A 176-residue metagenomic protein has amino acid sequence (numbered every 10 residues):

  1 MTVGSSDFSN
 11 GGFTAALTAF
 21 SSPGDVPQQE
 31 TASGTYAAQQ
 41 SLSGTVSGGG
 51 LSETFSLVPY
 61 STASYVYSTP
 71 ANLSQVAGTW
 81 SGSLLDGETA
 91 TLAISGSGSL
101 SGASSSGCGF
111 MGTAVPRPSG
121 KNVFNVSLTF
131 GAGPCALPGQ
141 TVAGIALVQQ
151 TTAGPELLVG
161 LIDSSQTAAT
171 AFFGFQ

Functional and structural regions predicted by a protein language model:
M1-L57: N-terminal accessory/assembly segment that mediates macromolecular interactions
M1-T18, G82-A132: N-terminal glycine/threonine-rich, aromatic-flanked beta-hairpin/loop signature
M1-T2, P27-T31, G87-T89, G107-G112 (+2 more regions): Short, surface-exposed coil-to-beta transition loops
V3-S6, A32-Y36, M111-S119, A143-T152 (+1 more regions): Extended lipid/amphipathic-ligand handling interfaces
A15-T31, V123-I145: An anionic, turn-rich surface loop/hairpin at beta-sheet edges that serves as a generic interaction/coordination patch
Q40-E88, L158, F172-F175: Tryptophan-anchored aromatic micro-motifs
G48-L51, S105-S106, S127-P134, L161-A168: Short, solvent-exposed aromatic-acidic interface loops
A136-Q176: Hydrophilic extracytoplasmic domains
